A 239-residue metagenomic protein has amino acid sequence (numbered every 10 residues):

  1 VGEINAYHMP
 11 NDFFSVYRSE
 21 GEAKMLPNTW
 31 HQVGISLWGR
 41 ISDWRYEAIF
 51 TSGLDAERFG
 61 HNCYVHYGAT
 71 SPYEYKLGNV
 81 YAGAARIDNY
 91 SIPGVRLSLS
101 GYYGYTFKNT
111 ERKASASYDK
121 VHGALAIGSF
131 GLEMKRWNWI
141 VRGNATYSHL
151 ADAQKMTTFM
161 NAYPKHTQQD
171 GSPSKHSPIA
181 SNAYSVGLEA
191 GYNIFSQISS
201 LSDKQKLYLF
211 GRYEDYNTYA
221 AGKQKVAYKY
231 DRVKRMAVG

Functional and structural regions predicted by a protein language model:
V1-D88, Y105-K108, K113: Surface-exposed coil loops of outer-membrane beta-barrel proteins
G94, S98-G239: Outer-membrane beta-barrel pore domains
